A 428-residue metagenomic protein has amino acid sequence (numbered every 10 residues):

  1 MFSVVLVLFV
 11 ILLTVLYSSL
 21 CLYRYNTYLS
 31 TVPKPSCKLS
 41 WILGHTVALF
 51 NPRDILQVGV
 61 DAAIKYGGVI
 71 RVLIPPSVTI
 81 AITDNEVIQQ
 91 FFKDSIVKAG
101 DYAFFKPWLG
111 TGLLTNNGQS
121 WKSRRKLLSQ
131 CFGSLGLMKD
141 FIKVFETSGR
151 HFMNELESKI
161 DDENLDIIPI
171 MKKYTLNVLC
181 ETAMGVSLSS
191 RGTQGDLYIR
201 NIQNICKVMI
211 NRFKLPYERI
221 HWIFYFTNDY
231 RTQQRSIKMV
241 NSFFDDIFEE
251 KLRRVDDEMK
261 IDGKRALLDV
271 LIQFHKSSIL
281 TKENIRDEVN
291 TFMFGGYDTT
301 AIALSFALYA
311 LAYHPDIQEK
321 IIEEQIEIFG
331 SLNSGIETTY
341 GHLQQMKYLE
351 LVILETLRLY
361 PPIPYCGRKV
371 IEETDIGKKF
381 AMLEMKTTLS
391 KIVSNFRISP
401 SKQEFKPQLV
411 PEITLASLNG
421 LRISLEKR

Functional and structural regions predicted by a protein language model:
M1-Y17, L73-I80, G136-T147, E157-E181 (+6 more regions): Cytochrome P450
F2-G110, N117-Q119, S123, E146-E155 (+2 more regions): N-terminal membrane-proximal hinge/A-helix region immediately C-terminal to the signal-anchor transmembrane segment
F2-V4, R397, T414-R428: C-terminal helix/juxtamembrane-tail motif
V15, P76-Q89, C131, R150-N154 (+5 more regions): Hydrophobic mid-domain F-helix/FG-region of cytochrome P450s
T46-G67, S242, D246, I336-I376 (+1 more regions): Conserved cytochrome P450 K-helix E-x-x-R motif and the immediately C-terminal K′/meander segment
V47, G133-S134, Q234-A303, G335 (+4 more regions): Conserved cytochrome P450 catalytic core segment spanning the I/J/K helices
T175, L179, M184, S236-F244 (+4 more regions): Central I-helix of cytochrome P450 enzymes
P315-Q318, K379-L415: Cytochrome P450 heme-binding "Cys pocket" and the immediately downstream C-terminal segment
